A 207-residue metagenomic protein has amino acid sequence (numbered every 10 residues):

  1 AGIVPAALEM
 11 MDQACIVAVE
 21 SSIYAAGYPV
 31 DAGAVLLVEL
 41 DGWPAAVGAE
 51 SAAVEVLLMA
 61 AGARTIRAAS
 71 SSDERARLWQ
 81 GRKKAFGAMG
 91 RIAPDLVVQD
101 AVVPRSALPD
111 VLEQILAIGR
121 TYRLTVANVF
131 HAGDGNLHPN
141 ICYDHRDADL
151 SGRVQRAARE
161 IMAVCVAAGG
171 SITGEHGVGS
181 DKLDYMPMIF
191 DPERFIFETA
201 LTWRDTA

Functional and structural regions predicted by a protein language model:
A1-A207: Noncatalytic alpha-helical scaffold of FAD-dependent oxidoreductases
